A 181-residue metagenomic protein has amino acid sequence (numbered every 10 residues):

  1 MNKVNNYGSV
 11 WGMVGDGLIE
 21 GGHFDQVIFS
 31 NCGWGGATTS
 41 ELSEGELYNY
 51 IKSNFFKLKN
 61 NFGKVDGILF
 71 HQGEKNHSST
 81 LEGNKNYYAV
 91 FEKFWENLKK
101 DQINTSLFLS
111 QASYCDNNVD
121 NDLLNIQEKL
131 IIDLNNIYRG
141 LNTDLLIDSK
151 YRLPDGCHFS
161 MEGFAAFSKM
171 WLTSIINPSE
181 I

Functional and structural regions predicted by a protein language model:
M1-I181: Cell-envelope and extracellular/periplasmic
